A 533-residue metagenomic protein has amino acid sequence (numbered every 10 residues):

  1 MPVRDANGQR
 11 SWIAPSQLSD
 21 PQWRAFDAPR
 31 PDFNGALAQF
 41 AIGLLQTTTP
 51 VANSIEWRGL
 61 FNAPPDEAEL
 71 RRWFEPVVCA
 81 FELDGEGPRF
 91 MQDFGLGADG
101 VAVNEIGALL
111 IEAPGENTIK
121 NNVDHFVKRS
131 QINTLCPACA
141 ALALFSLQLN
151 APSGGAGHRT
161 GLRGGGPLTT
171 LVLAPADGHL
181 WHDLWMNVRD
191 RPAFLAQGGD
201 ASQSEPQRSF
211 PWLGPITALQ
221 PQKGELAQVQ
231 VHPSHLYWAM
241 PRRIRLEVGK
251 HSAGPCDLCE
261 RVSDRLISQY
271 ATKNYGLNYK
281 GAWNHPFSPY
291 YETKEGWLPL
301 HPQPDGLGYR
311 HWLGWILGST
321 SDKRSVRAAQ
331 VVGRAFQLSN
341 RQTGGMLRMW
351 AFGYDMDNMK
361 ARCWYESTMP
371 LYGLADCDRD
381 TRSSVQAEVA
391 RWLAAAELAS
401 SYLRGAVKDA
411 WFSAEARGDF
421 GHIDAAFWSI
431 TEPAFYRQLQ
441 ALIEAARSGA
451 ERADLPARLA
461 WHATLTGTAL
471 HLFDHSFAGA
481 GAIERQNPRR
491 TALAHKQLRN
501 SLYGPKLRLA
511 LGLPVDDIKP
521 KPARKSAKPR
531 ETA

Functional and structural regions predicted by a protein language model:
M1-I119, S146, A151-A533: Extended alpha-helical scaffolding segments
K128-Q131, K250-H251: Flanking scaffold residues of small Cys/His-coordinated metal-binding clusters
C136, F145-S146: Acidic (Asp/Glu-rich), glycine- and aromatic
C136-C139, C259: Short Cys/His-rich metal-coordination motifs, predominantly Zn2+-binding knuckles/fingers
